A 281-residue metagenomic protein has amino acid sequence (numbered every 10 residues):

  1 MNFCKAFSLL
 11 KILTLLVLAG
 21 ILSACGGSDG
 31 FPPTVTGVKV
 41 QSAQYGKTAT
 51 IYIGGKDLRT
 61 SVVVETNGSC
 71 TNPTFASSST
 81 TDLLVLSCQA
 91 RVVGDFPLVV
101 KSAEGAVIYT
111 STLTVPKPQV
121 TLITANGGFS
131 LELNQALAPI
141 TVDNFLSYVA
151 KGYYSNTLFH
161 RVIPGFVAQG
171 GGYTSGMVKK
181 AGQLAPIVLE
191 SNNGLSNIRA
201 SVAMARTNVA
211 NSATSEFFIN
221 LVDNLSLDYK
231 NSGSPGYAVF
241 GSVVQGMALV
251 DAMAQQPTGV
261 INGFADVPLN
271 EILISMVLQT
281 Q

Functional and structural regions predicted by a protein language model:
M1-S23: Sec-dependent bacterial lipoprotein signal peptides
C25-Q281: Cyclophilin-like peptidyl-prolyl cis-trans isomerases
